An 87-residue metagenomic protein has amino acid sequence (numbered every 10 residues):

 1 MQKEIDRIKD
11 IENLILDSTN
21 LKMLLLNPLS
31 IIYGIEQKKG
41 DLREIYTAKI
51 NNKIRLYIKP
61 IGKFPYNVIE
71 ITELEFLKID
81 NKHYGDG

Functional and structural regions predicted by a protein language model:
M1-I15: Arg/Lys-rich, positively charged N-terminal/basic patches that mediate binding to nucleic acids
L14-D17, L21-L24, Y84-G85: A generic signature of intrinsically disordered, low-complexity regions enriched in glycine/proline and charged/polar
I15, K22, R43, E75-K78: Compositionally biased amphipathic helical and low-complexity segments enriched in hydrophobic
N20-Y46: A short, surface-exposed loop/turn module that caps and links secondary-structure elements
K39, Y46-G87: Enriched for short, Lys/Arg-rich terminal
